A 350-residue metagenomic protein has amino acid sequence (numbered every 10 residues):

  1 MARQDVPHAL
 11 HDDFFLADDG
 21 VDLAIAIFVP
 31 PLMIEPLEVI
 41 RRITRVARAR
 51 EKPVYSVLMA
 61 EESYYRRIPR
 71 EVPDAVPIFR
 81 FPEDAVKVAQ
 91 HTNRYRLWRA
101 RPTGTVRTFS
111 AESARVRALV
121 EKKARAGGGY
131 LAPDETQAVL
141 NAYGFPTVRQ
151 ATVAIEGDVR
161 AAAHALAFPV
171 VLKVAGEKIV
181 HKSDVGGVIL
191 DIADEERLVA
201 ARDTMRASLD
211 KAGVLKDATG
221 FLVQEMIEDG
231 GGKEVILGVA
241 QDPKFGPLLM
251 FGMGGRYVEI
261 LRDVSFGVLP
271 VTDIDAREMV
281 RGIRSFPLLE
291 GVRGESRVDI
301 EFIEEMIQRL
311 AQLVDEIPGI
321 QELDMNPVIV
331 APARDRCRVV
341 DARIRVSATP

Functional and structural regions predicted by a protein language model:
M1-P350: Catalytic-core regions of core metabolic enzymes, especially those transforming organic acids/acyl-group intermediates
